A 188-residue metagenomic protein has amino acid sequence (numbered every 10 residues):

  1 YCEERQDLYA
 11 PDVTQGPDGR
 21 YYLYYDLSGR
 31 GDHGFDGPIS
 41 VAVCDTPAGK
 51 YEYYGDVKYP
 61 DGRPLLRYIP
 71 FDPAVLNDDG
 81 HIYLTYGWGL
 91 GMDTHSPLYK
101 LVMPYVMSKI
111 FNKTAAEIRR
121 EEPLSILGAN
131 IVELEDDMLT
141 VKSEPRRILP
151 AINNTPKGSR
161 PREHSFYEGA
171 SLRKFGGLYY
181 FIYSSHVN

Functional and structural regions predicted by a protein language model:
Y1-N188: Carbohydrate-active catalytic/glycan-binding domains of CAZyme proteins, especially the secreted or lumenal ectodomains
